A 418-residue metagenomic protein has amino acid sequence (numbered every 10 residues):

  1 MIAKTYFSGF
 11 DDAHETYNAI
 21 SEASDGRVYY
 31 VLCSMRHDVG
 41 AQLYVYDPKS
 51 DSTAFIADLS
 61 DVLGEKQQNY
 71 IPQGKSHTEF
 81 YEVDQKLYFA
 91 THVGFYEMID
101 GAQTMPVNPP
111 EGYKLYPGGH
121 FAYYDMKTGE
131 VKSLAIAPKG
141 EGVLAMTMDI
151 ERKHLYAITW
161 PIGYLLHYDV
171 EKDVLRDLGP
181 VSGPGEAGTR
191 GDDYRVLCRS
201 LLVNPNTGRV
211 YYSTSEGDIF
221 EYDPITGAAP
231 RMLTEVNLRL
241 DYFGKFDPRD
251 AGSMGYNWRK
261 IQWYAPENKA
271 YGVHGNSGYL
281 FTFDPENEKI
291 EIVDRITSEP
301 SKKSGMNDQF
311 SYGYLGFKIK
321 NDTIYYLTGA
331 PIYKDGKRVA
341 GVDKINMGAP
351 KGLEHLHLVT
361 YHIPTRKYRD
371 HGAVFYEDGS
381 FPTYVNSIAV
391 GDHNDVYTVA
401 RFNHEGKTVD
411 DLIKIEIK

Functional and structural regions predicted by a protein language model:
T5-A41: Beta-strand-rich domains and repeat architectures in extracellular enzymes and scaffolds, especially beta-propellers
T5-G9, I56-P72, K132-G142, L178-Y194 (+3 more regions): Surface-exposed loop and turn segments in beta-propeller and other repeat-based domains that flank or scaffold
A13-S24, Y70-Q85, A145-E151, Y194-N206 (+3 more regions): Structural signature of eukaryotic scaffold interfaces centered on beta-propeller domains
V28-V31, L87-Y88, H154-A157, R209-Y212 (+3 more regions): Conserved beta-propeller blade signature
C33-H37, F89-Y116, L327-H355, R401-D410: Short, conserved, GDST-rich strand-edge loop motifs in beta-rich repeat architectures
L43-S50, V107-K127, H167, L280-D284 (+2 more regions): Beta-propeller blade signature
G272, M306-I363, F375: Loop/turn-rich, solvent-exposed surfaces of beta-rich toroidal or solenoidal domains
P382-K418: Blade-level signature of beta-propeller repeat domains, shared across WD40, Kelch, NHL, RCC1 and BNR/Asp-box propellers
